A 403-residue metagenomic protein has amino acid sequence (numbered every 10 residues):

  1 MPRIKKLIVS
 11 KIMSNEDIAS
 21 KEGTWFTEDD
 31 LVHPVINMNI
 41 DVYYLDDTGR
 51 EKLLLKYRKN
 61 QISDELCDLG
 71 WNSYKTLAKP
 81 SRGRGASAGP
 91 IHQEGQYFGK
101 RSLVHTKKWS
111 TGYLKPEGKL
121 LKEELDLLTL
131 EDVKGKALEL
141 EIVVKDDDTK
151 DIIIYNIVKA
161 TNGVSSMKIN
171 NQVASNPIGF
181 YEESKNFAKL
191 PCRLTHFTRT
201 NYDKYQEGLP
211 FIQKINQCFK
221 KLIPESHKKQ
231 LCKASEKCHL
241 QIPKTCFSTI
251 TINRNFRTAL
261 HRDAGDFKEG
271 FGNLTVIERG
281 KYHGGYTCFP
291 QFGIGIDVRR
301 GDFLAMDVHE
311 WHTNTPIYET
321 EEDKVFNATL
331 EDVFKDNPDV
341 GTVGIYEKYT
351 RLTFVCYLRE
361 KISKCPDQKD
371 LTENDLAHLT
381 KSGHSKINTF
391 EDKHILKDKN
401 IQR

Functional and structural regions predicted by a protein language model:
M1-L274, G295-I296, Y318-K324, E331-R403: Fe(II)/2-oxoglutarate oxygenase catalytic core
E269-E278, D302-A305: Contiguous, well-ordered alpha-helical segments that form the cores/surfaces of helical PPI scaffolds
I277-R299: A short beta-strand-loop-beta hairpin characteristic of the jelly-roll/cupin
E278, P290-F292, D307-H309, Y357-R359: Short, loop-centered acidic/histidine patches that primarily coordinate divalent metals
Y282, W311-T313, E360-K361: Short Gly/Pro-enriched loop/turn and capping motifs at secondary-structure junctions
G285, N314-T315, K364-C365: Short helix/loop capping segments that flank catalytic or ligand/cofactor-binding pockets
P290, V308-H312, P316, D323-F326: Catalytic or ion-translocation cores adjacent to nucleophile or general acid/base/metal-coordination motifs in diverse
I296-W311: Conserved metal-binding segment of the jelly-roll/cupin
